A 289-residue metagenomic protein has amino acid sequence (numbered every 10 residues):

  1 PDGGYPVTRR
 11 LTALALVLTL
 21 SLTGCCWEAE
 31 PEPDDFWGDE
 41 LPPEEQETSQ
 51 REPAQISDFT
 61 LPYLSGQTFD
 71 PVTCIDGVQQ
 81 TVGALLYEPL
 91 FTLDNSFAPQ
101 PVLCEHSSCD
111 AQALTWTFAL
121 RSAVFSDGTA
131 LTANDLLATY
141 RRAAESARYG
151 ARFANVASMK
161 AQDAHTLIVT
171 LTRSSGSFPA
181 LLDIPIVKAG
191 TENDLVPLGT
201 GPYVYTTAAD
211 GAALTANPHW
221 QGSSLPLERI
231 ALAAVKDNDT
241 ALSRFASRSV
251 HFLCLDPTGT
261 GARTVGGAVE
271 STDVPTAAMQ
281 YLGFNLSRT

Functional and structural regions predicted by a protein language model:
C26-D34: Bacterial lipoprotein signal-peptidase II cleavage site
Q55-S65, T115-L120, T139, L167-V169 (+3 more regions): Short, well-ordered beta-strand elements
P62-A111, R141, L198: N-terminal lobe/hinge region of extracytoplasmic solute-binding protein
E105-A147, I168: Aromatic- and charge-enriched surface segment that lines or borders ligand/interaction sites
F153, A262-D273: Ligand-binding "clamshell"
L171-A231, D239: Gly/Pro-rich hinge or "lid" segments in bacterial periplasmic/extracellular proteins
T215-W220, V274-T289: A bilobed periplasmic-binding-protein/Venus flytrap-type ligand-binding module shared by bacterial periplasmic
P218-R263: Ligand-site clamp/hinge motif
